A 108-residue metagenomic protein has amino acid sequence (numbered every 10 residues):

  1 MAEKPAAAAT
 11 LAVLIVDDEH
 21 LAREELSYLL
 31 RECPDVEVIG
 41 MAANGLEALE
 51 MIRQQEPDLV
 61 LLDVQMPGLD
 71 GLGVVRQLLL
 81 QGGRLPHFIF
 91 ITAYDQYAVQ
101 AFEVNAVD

Functional and structural regions predicted by a protein language model:
M1-L11, G83: Extreme N-terminus of proteins, especially the signal/transit-peptide cleavage junction and the first residues
A9-L21, L26, L30: Conserved acidic segment of CheY-like receiver
V16-D17, A42, V60, I91: Conserved sequence signature across two-component system core domains
L26, A42, A98-A101: Generic structural signal for conserved hydrophobic packing positions in ordered secondary structure
P34-V38, R84-P86: A generic structural motif
I39-L46: Conserved Asp/Asn-Gly motif in the active-site loop of CheY-like receiver
L49-D108: CheY-like receiver
